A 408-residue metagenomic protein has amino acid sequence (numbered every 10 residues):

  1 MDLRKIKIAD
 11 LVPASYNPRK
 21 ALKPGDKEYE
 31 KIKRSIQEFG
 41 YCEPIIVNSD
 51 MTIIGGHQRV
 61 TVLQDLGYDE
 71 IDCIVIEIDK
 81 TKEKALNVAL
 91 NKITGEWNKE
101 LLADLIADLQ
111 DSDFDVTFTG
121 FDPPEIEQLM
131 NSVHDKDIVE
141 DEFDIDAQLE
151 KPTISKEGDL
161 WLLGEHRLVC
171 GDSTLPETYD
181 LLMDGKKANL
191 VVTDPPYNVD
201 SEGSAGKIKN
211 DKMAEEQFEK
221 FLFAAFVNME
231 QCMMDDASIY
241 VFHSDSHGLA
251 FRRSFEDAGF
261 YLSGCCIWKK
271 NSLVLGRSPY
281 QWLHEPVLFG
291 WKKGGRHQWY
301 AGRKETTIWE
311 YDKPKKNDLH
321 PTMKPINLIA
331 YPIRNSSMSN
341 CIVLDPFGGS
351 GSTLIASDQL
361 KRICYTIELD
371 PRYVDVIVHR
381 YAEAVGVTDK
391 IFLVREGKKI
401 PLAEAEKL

Functional and structural regions predicted by a protein language model:
D2-V374: Core catalytic lobe of class I
W161-D180, V378-L408: S-adenosyl-L-methionine
